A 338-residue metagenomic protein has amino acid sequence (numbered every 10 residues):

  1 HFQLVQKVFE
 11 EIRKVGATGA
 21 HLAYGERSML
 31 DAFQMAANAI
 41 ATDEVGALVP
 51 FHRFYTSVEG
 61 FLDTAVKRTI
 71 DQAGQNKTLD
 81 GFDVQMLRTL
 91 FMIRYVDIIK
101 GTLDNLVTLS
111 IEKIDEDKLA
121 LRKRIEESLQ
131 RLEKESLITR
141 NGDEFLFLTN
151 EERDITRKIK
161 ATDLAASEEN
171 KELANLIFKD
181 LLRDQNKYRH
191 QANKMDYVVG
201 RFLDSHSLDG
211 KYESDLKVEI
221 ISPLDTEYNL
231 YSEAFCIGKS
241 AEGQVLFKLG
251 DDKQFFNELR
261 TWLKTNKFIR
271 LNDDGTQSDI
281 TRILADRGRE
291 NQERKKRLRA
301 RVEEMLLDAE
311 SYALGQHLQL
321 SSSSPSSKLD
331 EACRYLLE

Functional and structural regions predicted by a protein language model:
H1-E338: Extended alpha-helical scaffold and adjacent linker segments that couple domains and build interaction/assembly
